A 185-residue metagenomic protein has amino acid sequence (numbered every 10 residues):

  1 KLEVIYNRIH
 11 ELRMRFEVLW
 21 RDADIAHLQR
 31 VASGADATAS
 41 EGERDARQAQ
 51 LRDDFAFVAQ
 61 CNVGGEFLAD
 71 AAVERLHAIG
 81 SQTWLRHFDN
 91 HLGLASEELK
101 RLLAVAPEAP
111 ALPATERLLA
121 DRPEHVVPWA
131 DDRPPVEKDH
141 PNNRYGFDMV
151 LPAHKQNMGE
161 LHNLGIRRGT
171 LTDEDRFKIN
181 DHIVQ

Functional and structural regions predicted by a protein language model:
K1-Q185: Histidine- and acidic-residue-rich, metal-dependent catalytic cores
